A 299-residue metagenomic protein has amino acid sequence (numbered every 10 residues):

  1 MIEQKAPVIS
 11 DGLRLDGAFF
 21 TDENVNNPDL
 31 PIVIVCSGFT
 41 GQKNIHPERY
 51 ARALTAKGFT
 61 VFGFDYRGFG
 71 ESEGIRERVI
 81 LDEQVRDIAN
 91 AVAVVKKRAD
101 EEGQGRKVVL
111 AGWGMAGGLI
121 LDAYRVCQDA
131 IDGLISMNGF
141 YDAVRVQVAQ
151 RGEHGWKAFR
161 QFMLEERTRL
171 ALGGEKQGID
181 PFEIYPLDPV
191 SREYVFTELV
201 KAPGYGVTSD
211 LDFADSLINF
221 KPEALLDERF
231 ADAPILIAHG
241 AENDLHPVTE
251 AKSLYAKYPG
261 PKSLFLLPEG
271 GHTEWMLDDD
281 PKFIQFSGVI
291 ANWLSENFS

Functional and structural regions predicted by a protein language model:
M1-P28, F283: N-terminal cap/lid segment of alpha/beta-hydrolase-fold proteins
F39-R52, Y66, T249: The serine-hydrolase catalytic nucleophile loop
Q42-K43, F69-V109, D280-Q285: Catalytic nucleophile-loop/oxyanion-hole region of alpha/beta-hydrolase and closely related hydrolase-like folds
A53-E73: Conserved alpha/beta-hydrolase
L121-A202: Alpha/beta-hydrolase-fold enzymes
R229-A231, I237-H239: Short beta-strand/loop motif that positions the catalytic acidic residue of the alpha/beta-hydrolase fold
D244-E250: Conserved alpha/beta-hydrolase "acid-adjacent" motif
G270-I284: Catalytic histidine-centered segment of alpha/beta-hydrolase-like enzymes
